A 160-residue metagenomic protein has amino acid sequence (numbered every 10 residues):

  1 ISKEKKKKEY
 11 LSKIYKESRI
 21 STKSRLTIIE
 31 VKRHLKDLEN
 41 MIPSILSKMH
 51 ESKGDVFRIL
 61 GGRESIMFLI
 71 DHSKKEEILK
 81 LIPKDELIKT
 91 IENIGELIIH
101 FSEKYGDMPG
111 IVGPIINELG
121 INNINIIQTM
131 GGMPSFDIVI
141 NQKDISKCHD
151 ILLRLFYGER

Functional and structural regions predicted by a protein language model:
I1-R160: A conserved regulatory-domain signal marking ACT and ACT-like small-molecule sensing domains and adjacent regulatory
